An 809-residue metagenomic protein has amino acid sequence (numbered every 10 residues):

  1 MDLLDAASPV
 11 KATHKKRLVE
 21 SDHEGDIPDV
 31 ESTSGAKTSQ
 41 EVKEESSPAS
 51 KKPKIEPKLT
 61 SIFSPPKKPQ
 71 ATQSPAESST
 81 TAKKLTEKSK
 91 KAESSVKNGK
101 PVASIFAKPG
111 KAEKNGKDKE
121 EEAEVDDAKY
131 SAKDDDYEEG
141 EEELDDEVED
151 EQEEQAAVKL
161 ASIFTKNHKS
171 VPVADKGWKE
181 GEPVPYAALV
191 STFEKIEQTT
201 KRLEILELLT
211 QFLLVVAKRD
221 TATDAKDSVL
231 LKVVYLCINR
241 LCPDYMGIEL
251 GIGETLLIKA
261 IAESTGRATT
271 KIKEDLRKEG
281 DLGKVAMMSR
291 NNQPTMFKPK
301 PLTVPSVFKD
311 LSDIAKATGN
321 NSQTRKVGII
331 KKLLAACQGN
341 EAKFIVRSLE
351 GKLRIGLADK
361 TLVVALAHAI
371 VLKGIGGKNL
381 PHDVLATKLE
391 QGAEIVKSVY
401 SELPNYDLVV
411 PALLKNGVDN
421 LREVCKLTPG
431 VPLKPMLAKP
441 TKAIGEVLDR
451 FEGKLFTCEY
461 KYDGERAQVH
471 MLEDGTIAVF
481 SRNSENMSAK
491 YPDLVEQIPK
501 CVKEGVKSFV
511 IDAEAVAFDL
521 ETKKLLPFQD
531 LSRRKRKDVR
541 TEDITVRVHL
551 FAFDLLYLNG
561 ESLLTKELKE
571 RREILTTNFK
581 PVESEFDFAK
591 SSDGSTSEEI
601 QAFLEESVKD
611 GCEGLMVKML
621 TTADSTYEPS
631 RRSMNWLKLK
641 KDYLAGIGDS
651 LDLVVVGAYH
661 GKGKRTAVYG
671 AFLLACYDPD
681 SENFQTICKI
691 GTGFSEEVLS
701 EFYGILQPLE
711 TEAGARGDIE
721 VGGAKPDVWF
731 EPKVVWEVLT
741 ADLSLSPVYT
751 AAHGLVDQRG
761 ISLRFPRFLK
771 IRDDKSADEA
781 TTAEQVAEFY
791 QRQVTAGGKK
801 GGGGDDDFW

Functional and structural regions predicted by a protein language model:
M1-T596, F672-A675, P679-G693, D718-A724 (+1 more regions): N-terminal nucleic-acid-engaging modules of covalent nucleotidyltransferase systems
M436-C458, S597-F603, M619-K662: Flexible, glycine/threonine-enriched loop-and-boundary segments that flank and lead into catalytic domains of large
L455, G464-A467, G614, M634-W636 (+2 more regions): Short glycine-rich loop/turn motifs
H470-E473, Y627-R632, D649, K664-G670 (+1 more regions): Short glycine/proline-enriched turns and hinge-like loops at secondary-structure junctions
D554, K618, L674, V738 (+1 more regions): Hydrophobic, well-ordered secondary-structure elements that form the walls of internal hydrophobic environments
L575, N635, L644-G646, D742-E779 (+1 more regions): C-terminal catalytic or substrate-handling cores of phosphate/nucleotide- and metal-cofactor-dependent proteins acting
F579-S630: Metal-assisted phosphate- and nucleotidyl-transfer catalytic regions
L709-R764: C-terminal structured "cap/appendage" subdomains that terminate the fold
